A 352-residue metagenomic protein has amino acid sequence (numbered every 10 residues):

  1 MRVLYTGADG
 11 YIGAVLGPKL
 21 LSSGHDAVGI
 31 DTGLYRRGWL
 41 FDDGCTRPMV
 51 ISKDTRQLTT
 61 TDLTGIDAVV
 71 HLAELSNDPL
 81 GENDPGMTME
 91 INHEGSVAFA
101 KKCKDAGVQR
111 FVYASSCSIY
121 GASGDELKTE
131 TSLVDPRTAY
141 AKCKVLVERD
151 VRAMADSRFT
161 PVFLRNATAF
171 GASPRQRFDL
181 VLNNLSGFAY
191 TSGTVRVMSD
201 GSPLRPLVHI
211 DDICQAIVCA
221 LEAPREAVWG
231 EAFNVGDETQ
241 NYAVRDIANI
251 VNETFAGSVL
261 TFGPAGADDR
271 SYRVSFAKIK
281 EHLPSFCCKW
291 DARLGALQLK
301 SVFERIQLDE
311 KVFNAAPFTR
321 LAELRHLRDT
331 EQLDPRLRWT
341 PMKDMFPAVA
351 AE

Functional and structural regions predicted by a protein language model:
M1-A68: N-terminal Rossmann/SDR dinucleotide-binding element
T6, I30, V69-L72, F111-C117 (+1 more regions): SDR active-site strand-loop-helix element
W39-F41, P79-G86, A122-E126, P174-R175: Conserved catalytic-core motifs of eukaryotic protein kinase domains, centered on the activation segment
T55-I91: NAD(P)H-binding glycine-rich loop region in Rossmannoid oxidoreductase-like domains and their noncatalytic homologs
M87-A98, V134, T138, K142-C143 (+1 more regions): Glycine-rich NAD(P)-binding loop of the Rossmann-fold in SDR/ketoreductase-type enzymes
V97-A139: Conserved Rossmann-fold NAD(P)-dependent oxidoreductase catalytic core, especially the SDR/UDP-sugar
R149-R205, I210-C219, N249-T254: NAD(P)-dependent short-chain dehydrogenase/reductase
G193, M198-E352: C-terminal substrate-binding subdomain of Rossmann-fold SDR/epimerase-dehydratase oxidoreductases
